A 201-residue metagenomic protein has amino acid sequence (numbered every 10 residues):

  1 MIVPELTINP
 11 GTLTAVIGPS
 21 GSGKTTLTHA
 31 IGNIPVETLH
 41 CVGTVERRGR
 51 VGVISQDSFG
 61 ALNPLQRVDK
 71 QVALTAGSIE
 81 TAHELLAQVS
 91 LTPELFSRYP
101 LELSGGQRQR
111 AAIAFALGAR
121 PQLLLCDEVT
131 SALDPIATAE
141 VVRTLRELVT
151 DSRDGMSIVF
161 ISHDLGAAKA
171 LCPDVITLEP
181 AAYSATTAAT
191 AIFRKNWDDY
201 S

Functional and structural regions predicted by a protein language model:
D57, P64-I79: Q-loop/switch helix immediately C-terminal to the Walker
E80-E94: Conserved ABC ATPase "signature" region
Y99-L103, Q107: Conserved ABC ATPase signature
I113, L125: Hydrophobic anchor residue at the start of the ABC signature
R120: Conserved catalytic motifs of ABC-family nucleotide-binding domains
S162-H163: H-loop/switch region of ABC-family ATPase nucleotide-binding domains
A181-S201: Conserved beta-strand-loop-alpha-helix hinge in the C-terminal portion of ABC ATPase nucleotide-binding domains
